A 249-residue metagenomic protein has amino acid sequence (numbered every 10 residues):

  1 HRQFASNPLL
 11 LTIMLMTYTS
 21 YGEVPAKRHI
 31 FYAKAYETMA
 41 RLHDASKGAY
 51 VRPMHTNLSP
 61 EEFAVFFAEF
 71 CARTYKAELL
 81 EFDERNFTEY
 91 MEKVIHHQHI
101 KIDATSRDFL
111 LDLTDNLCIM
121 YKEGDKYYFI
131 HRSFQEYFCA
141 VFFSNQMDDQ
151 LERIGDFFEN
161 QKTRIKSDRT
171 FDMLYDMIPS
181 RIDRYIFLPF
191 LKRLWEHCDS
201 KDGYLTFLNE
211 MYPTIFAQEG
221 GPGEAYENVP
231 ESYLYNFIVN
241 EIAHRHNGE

Functional and structural regions predicted by a protein language model:
H1-Y127, R132-F134, F142-D149, R153-R169 (+1 more regions): Extended hydrophobic
P8, S46, C71, A140-E249: Hydrophobic repeat-domain scaffold segments
